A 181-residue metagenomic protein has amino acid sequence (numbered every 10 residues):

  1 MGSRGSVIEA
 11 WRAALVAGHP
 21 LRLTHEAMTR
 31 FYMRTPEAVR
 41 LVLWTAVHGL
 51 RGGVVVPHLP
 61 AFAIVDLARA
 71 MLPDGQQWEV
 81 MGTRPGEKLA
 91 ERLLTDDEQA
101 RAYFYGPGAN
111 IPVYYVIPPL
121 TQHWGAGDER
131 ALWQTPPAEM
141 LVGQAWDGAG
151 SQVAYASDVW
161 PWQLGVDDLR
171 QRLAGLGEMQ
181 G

Functional and structural regions predicted by a protein language model:
G2-G181: Strand-loop microenvironment adjacent to phosphate/nucleotide-handling motifs in alpha/beta enzyme folds
